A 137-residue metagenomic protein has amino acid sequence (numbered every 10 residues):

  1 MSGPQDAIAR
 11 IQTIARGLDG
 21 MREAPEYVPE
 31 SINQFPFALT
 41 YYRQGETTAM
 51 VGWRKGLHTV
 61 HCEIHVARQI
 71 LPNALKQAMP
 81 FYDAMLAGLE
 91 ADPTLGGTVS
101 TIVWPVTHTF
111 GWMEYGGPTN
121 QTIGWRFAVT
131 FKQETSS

Functional and structural regions predicted by a protein language model:
M1-I32, Y42-S137: Charged, amphipathic alpha-helical segments and their flanking helix caps
F35-P36: Short, surface-exposed beta-edge/turn micro-motifs
